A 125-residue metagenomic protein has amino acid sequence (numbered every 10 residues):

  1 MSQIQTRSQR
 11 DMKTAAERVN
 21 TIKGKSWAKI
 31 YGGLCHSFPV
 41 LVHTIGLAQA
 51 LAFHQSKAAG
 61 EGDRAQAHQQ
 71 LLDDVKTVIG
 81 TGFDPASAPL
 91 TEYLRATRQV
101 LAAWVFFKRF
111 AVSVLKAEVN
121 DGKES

Functional and structural regions predicted by a protein language model:
M1-S125: Small/polar/charged residue-enriched interaction surfaces, especially the RNA/DNA-contacting tracks of RNP/CRISPR
